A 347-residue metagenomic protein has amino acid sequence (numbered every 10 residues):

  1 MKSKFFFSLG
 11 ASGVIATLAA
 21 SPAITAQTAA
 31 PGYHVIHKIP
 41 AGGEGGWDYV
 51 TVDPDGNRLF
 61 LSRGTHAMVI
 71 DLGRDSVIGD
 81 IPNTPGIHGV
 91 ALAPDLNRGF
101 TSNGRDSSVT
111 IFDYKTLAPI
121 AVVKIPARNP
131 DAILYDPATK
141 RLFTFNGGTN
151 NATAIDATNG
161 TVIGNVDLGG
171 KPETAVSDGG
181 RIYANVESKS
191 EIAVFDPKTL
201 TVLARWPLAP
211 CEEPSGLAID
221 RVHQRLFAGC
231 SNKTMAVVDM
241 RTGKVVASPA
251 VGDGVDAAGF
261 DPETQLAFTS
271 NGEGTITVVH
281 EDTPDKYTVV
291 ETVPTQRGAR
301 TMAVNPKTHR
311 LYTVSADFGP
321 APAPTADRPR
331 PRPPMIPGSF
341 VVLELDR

Functional and structural regions predicted by a protein language model:
K2-S8: Bacterial Sec-dependent N-terminal signal peptides
K4, P22-R347: Predominantly soluble domains enriched in secretory-pathway, periplasmic, or organellar proteins
S8-S21: Bacterial N-terminal signal peptides
